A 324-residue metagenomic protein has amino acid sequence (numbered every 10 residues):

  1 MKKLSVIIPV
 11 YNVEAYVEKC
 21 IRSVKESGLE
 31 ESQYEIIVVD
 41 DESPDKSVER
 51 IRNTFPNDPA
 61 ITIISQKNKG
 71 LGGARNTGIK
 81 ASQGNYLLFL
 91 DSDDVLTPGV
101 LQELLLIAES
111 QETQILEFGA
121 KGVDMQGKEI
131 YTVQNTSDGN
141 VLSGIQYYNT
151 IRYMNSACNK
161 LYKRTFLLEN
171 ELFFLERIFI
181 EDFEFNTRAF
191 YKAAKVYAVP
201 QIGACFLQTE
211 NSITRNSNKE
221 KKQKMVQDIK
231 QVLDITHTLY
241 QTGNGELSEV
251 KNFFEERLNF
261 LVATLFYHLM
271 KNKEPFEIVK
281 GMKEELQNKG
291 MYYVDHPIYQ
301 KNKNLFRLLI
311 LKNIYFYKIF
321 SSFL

Functional and structural regions predicted by a protein language model:
K3-S5, E35, E184: Cell-envelope/extracellular polymer assembly enzymes that use nucleotide-activated donors
V13-S27: Short, well-formed alpha-helical segments that are part of the catalytic scaffolds of diverse glycosyltransferases
D40-E49: A conserved acidic beta->alpha catalytic loop
Q66-S82: Glycine-rich, basic loop-to-helix element that forms the pyrophosphate-binding segment of sugar-nucleotide handling
L71-G72, S92-V199, F206-K222: Donor-binding/catalytic cores of nucleotide-activated saccharide and glycerol-phosphate transferases/polymerases
L87: Short aromatic/hydrophobic "clamp" motif used to bind/position activated sugar donors
G203-E210, N216-G245, T264-Y267, K271-M291: Catalytic core of nucleotide-sugar-dependent glycosyltransferases
M270-L324: Membrane-interface aromatic/basic loop that binds lipid-linked glycans or pyrophosphate carriers, typified by
